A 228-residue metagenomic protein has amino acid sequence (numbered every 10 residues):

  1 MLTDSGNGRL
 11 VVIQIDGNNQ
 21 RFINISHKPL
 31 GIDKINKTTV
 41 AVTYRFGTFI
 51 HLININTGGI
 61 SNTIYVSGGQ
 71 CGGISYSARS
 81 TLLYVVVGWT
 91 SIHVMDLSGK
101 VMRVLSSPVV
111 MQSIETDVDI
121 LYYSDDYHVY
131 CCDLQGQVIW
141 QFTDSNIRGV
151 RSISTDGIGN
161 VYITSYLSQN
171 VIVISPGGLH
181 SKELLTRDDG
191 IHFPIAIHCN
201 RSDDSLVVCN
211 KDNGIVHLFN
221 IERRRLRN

Functional and structural regions predicted by a protein language model:
M1-N228: Eukaryotic scaffold repeat domains enriched in small/polar residues
